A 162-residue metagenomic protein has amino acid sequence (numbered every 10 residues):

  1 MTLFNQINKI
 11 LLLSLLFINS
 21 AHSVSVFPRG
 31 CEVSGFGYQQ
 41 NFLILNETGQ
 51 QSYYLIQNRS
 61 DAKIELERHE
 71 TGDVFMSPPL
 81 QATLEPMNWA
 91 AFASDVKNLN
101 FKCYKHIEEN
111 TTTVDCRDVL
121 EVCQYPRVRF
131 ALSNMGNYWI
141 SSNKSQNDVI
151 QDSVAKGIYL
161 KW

Functional and structural regions predicted by a protein language model:
M1-L3, S23: Universal eukaryotic N-terminal targeting presequences
L3-L13: Sec-dependent signal peptide recognition, specifically the positively charged N-region followed immediately by
I18-S20: N-terminal signal peptide c-region/cleavage motif recognized by signal peptidases
S23-W162: Intrinsically disordered, low-complexity segments enriched in small/polar residues
